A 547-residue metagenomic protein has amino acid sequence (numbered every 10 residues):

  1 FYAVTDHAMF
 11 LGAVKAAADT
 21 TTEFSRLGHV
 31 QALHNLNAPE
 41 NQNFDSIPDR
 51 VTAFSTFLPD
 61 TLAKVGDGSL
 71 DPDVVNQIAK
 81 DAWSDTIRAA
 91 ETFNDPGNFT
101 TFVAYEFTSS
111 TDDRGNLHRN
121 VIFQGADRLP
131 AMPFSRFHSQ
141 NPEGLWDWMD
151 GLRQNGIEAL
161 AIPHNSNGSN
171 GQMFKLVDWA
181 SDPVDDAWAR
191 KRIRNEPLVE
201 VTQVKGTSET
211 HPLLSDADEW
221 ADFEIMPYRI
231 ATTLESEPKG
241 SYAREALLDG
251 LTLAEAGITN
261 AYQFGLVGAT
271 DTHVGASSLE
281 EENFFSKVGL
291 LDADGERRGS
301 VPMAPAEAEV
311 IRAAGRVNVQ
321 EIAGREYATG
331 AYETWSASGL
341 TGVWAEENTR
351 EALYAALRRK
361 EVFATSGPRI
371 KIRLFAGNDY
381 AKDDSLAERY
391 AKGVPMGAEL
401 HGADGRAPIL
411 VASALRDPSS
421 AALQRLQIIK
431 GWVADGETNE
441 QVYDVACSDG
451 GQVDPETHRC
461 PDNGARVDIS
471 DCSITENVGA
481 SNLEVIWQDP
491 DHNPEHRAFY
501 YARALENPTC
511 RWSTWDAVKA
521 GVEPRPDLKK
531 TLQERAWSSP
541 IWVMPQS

Functional and structural regions predicted by a protein language model:
F1-A17, T22, P72-V75, I87-G97 (+3 more regions): C-terminal functional module detector
F1-I157, A161-V177: A metal-dependent hydrolase metal-coordination microenvironment
